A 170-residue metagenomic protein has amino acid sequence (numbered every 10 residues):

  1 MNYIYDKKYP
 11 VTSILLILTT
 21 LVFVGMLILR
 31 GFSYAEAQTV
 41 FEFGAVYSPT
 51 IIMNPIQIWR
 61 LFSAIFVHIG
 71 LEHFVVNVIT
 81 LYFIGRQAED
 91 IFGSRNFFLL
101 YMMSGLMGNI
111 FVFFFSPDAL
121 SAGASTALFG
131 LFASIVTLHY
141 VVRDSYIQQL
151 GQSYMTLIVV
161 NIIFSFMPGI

Functional and structural regions predicted by a protein language model:
M1-I170: A detector for small-residue-rich transmembrane helices and their helix-helix packing motifs
